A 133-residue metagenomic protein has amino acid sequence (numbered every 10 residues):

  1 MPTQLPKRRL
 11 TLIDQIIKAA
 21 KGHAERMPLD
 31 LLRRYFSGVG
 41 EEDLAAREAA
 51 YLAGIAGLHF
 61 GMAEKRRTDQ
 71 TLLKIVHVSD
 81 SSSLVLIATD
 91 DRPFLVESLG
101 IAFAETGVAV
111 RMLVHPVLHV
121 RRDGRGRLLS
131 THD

Functional and structural regions predicted by a protein language model:
M1-I101, E105-V108, P116, S130-D133: Regulatory modules associated with amino-acid/nitrogen control
L113-R121: Short, glycine/acidic-rich hinge or "gate" loops at secondary-structure transitions that mediate conformational
R121-D133: Long, continuous compositionally biased terminal/linker segments
